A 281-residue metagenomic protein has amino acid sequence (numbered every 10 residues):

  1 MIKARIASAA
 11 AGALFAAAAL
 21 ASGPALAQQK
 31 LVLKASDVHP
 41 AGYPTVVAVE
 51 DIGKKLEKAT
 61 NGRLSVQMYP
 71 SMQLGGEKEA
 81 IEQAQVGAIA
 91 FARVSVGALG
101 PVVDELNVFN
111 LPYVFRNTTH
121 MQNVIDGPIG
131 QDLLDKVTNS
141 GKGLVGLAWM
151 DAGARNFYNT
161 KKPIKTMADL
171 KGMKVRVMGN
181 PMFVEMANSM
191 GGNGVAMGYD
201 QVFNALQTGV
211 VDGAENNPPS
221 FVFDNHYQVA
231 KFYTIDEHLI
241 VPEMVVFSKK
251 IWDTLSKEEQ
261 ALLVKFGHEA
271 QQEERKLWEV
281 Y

Functional and structural regions predicted by a protein language model:
I2, A10-G12, A27-M121, I129-Y281: N-terminal secretory/targeting leader peptides
A16, S22-P24: N-terminal signal peptide c-region/cleavage motif recognized by signal peptidases
